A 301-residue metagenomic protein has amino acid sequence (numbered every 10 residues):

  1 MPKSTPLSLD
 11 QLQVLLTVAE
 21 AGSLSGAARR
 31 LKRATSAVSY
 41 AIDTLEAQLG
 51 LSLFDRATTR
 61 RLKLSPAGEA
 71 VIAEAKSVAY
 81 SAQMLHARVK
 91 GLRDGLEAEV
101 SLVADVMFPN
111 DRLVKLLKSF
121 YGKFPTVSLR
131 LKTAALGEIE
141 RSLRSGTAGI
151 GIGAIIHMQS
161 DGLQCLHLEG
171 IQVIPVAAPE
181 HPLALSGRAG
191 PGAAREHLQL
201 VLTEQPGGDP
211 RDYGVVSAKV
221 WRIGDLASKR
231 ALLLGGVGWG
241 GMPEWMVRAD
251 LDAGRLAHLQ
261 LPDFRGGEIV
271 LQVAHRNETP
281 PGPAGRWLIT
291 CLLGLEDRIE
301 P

Functional and structural regions predicted by a protein language model:
L15, A27-A28, S65, G236: Hydrophobic two-helix hairpin corresponding to the core of helix-turn-helix DNA-binding domains
T17-K32: Short helix-boundary/capping micro-motifs
A34, A41-T44, L116: Residues within the DNA-recognition helix of helix-turn-helix
E46-P66: A short LG(V/I)-centered, amphipathic sequence patch enriched for acidic residue(s) preceding the LG motif
Q48-L49, V71-R93, V273, L288 (+2 more regions): Alpha-helical linker/hinge and terminal dimerization helices associated with HTH transcriptional regulators
A98-S160: Central regulatory/effector-binding core of bacterial HTH transcription factors
M158, G162-V237, M242-G267, T290 (+1 more regions): C-terminal regulatory
V176-E180, V270-P281: A bilobed periplasmic-binding-protein/Venus flytrap-type ligand-binding module shared by bacterial periplasmic
